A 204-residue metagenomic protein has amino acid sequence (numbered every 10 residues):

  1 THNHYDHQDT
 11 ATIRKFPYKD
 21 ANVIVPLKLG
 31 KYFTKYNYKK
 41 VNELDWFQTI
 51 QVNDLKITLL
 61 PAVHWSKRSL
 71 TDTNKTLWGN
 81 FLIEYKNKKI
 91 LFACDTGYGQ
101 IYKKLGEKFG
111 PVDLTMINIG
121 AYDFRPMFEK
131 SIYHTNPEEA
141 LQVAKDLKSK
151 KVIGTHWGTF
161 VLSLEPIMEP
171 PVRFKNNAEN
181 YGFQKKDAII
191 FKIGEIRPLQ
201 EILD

Functional and structural regions predicted by a protein language model:
T1-V25, G110-M116: Active-site metal-binding motif and surrounding structural segment of the metallo-beta-lactamase
Y5, L29-G30, Q48: Alpha-helix capping/helix-boundary segments
D9-Y18, L162-V172, Q200-E201: Metal-dependent catalytic neighborhoods of phosphoester/phosphodiester hydrolases
Y18, Y36-K39, L55, T76 (+2 more regions): Structured loop/turn residues at beta-strand edges in well-structured enzyme cores
N22, K28-K31, G97-K192: Cap/insert and terminal regions of metallo-dependent hydrolase folds
F33-D45: Helix-loop-beta element that forms the nucleotide-linked donor phosphate-binding surface in glycosyltransferases
L44-G110, N176, I193-D204: Core dinuclear metal-dependent hydrolase active-site scaffold
